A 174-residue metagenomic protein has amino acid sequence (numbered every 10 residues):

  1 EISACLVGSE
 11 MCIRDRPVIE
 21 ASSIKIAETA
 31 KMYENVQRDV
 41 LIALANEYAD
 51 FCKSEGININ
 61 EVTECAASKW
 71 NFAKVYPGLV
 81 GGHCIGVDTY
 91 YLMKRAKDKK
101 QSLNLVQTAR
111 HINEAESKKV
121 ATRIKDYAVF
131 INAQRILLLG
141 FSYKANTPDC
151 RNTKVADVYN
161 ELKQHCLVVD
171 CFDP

Functional and structural regions predicted by a protein language model:
E1-G8, C12-I13: Single conserved hydrophobic/aromatic residue that forms the stacking wall/gate of nucleotide- or nucleobase-binding
E10, R14-R38, T63-H83, Q101-I112: Conserved Rossmann-fold dehydrogenase catalytic segment
S23-C52, G82-R95, E114, T153: Active-site-proximal catalytic alpha-helix in oxidoreductases
A45, A49-V75, G86: Long amphipathic alpha-helical segments
K53, K97, K163: Anion (oxyanion) recognition and catalysis
H111-A121, P148-D149: Active-site glycine- and acidic-residue-rich loops that bind and position anionic ligands or nucleotide-like cofactors
R123-I136: Glycine-rich phosphate/diphosphate-binding loops that line cofactor/substrate pockets in enzymes
L137, K144-P174: NAD(P)-binding Rossmann-fold cofactor-contacting core
